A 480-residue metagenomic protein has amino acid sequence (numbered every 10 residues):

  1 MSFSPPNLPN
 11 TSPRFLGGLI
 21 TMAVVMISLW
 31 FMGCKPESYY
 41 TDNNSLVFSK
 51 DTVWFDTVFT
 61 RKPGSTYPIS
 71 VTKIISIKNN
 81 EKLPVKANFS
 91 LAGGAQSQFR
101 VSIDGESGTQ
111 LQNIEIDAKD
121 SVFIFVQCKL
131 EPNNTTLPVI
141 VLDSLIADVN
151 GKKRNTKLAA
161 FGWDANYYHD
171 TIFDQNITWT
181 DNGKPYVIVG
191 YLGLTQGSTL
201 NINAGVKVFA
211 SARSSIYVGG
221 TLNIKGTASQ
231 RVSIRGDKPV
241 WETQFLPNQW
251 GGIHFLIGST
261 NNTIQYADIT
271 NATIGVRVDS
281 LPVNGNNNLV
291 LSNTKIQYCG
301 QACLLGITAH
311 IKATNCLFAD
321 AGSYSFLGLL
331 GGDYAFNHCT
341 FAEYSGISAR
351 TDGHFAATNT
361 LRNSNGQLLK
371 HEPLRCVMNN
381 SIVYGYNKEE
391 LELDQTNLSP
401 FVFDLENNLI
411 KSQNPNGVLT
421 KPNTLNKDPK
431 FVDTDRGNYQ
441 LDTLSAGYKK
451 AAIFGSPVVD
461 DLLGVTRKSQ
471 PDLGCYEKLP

Functional and structural regions predicted by a protein language model:
M1-R14: N-terminal secretory signal peptides that target proteins for export/translocation
R14-V24: Sec-dependent N-terminal signal peptides
W30-G33: C-terminal motif of bacterial Sec signal peptides marking the signal peptidase cleavage site
P36-Y40, L46-S70, I74, K82 (+3 more regions): Beta-strand/loop edge motif enriched in small/polar residues
N80-Q98, I103: Short acidic, flexible loop segments centered on an aromatic residue
